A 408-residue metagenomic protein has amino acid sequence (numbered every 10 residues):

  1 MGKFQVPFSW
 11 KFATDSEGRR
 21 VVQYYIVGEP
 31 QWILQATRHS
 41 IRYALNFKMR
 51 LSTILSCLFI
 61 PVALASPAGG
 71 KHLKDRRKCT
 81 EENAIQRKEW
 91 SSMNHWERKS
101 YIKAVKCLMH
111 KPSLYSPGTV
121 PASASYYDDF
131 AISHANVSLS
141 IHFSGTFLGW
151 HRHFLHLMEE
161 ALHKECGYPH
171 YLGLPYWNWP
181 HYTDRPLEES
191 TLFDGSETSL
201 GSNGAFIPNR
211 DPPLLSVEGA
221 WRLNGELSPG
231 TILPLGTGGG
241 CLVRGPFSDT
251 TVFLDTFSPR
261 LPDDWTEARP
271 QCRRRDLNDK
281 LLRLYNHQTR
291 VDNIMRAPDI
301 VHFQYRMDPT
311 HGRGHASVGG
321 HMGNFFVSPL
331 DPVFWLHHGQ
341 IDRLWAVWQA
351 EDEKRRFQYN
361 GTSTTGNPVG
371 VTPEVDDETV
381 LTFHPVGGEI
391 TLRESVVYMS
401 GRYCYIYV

Functional and structural regions predicted by a protein language model:
G2-F8: Extreme N-terminal basic, low-complexity initiation segments that serve as generic localization/processing leaders
A13-T14, A36-T37, A44: Ala/Thr-enriched low-complexity intrinsically disordered regions
D15, Y24-Y25, H39: Intrinsic-disorder-associated, low-complexity terminal segments enriched in Asp/Asn/His/Tyr and depleted of Lys/Arg
R19-R20, R38, R42: Basic polycationic patches enriched in arginine
F47-G70: Fungal secretory targeting signals
S66-V408: C-terminal accessory segments of proteins
